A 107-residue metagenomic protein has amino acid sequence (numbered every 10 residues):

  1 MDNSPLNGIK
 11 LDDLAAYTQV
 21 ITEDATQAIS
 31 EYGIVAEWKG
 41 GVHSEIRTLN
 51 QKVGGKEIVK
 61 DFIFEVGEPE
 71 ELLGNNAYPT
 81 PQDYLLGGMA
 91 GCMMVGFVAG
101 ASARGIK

Functional and structural regions predicted by a protein language model:
M1-G87, A99-K107: Extended beta-strand/beta-hairpin segments
M89-M93: Alpha-helical metal-binding/catalytic segments enriched in His/Glu/Asp
